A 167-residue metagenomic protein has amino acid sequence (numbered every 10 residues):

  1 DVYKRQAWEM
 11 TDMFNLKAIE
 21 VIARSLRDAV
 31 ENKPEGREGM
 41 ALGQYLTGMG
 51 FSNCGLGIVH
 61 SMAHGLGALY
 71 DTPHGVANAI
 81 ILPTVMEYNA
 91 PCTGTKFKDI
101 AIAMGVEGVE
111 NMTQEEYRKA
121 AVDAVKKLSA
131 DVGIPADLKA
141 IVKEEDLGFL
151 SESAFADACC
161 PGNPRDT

Functional and structural regions predicted by a protein language model:
D1-C54: Carboxylate- and glycine-rich phosphate/diphosphate-binding segment that chelates Mg2+/Mn2+
D1-M10, T95-A103, A130-G133: A glycine/threonine-rich phosphate-anchoring loop and its flanking beta-alpha core in nucleotide/phosphate-binding
E9-E20, L56, V76, P91-G94 (+2 more regions): Alpha-helix N-cap/helix-start motif at coil-to-helix transitions, marked by capping-box chemistry
R27-G39, K98-G105, V109-E116: C-terminal helix-coil-helix/basic helical segment that borders enzyme active sites and/or dimer interfaces and provides
Y45-N78, D157-P161: Glycine-rich phosphate/pyrophosphate-binding beta-alpha loops
G65-M104: Catalytic phosphate/nucleotide-handling subdomain of diverse soluble enzymes
F97, E107-T167: C-terminal charged capping/lid subdomain of soluble metabolic enzymes
